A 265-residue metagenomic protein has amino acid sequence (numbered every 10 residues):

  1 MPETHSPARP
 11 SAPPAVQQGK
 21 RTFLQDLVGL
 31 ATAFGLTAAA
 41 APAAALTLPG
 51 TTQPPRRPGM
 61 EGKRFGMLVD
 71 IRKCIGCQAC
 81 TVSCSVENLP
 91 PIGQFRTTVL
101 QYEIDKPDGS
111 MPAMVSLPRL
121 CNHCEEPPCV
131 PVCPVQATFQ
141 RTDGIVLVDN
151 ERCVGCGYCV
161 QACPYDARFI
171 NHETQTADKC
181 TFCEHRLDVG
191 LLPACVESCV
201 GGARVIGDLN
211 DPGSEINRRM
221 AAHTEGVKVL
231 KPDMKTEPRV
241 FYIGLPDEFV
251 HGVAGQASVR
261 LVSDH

Functional and structural regions predicted by a protein language model:
T4-F34: N-terminal secretory signal peptides and thylakoid transit peptides that target proteins across membranes
V16-Q18, A38-G76, K228, D233-K235 (+2 more regions): C-terminal segment of N-terminal export signals and the immediately downstream linker at the start of the mature
P42-G59, V86-L117, F139-R152, A167-H185 (+1 more regions): Non-heme iron-sulfur electron-transfer modules
M67, C77, M114-L117, N122 (+6 more regions): Residue-level signal for mature regions of secreted extracellular proteins and peptides
C74-C80, C84, C121-C124, C129 (+6 more regions): Short cysteine clusters
D105-C124, V160-R168, C183-A194, H223-L245: Short Fe-S-cluster ligation motifs
A194-H265: Long, compositionally biased charged/polar accessory segments in the mid-to-C-terminal portions of proteins
